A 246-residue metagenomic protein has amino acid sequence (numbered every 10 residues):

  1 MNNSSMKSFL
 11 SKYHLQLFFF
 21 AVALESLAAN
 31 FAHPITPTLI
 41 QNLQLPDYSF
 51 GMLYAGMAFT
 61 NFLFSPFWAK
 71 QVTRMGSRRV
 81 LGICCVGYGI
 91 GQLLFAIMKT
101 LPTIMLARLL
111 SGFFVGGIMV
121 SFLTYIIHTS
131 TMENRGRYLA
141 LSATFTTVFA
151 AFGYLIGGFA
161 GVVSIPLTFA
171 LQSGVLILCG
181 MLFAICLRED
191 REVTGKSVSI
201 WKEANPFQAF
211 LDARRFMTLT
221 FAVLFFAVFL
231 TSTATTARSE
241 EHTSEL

Functional and structural regions predicted by a protein language model:
N2-K12, E189-V223: Juxtamembrane intracellular "pre-TM" segments in multi-pass secondary transporters
F9-A58, V223, S232-S244: Helix-loop boundary and gating motifs at the non-cytosolic
Q44, G76, I97-T103: Helix-breaking motifs and short loop linkers at transmembrane-helix boundaries and internal kinks in secondary membrane
A58-P66, A150-A151: Residue-level signature of mid-helix packing/kink "hotspots" within the transmembrane helices of 12-pass Major
F64-G76, G161: Helix-to-loop junctions at the C-terminal end of transmembrane segments in multipass secondary transporters
R79-L94: Structural signature of the two symmetry-related core transmembrane helices
G91, P102-L110: Paired small-residue
L109-T146: Cytoplasmic helix-loop-helix junction between adjacent transmembrane helices in 12-TM secondary transporters
